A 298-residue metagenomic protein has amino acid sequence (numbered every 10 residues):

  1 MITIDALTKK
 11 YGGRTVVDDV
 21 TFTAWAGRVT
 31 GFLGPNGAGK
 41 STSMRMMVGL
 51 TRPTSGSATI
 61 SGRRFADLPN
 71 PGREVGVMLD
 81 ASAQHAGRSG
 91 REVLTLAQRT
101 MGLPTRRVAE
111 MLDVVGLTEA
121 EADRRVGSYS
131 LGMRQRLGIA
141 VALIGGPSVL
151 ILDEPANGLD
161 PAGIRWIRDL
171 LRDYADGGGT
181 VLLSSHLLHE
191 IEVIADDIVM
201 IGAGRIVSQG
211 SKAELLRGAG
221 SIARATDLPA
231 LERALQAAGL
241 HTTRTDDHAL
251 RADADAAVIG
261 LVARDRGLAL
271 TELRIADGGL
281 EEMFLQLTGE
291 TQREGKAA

Functional and structural regions predicted by a protein language model:
I2, A6-L183, L188-H189, V193-G202: ABC transporter nucleotide-binding domains
F65, R91, L188, L228-A230 (+2 more regions): Alpha-helix N-cap/helix-start and coil->helix boundary motif
L68, A142, L215, M283 (+1 more regions): Residues that scaffold the ATP/ADP-binding catalytic core of kinase and kinase-like folds
A86, R233, E282: Alpha-helical elements of the RecA-like P-loop NTPase motor core of helicases
T118, P229, G239-T242, A257-G260 (+1 more regions): Extracytoplasmic/periplasmic regions of membrane proteins
I167-D253: ABC transporter nucleotide-binding domain
D255-A298: C-terminal coupling/interaction segments
